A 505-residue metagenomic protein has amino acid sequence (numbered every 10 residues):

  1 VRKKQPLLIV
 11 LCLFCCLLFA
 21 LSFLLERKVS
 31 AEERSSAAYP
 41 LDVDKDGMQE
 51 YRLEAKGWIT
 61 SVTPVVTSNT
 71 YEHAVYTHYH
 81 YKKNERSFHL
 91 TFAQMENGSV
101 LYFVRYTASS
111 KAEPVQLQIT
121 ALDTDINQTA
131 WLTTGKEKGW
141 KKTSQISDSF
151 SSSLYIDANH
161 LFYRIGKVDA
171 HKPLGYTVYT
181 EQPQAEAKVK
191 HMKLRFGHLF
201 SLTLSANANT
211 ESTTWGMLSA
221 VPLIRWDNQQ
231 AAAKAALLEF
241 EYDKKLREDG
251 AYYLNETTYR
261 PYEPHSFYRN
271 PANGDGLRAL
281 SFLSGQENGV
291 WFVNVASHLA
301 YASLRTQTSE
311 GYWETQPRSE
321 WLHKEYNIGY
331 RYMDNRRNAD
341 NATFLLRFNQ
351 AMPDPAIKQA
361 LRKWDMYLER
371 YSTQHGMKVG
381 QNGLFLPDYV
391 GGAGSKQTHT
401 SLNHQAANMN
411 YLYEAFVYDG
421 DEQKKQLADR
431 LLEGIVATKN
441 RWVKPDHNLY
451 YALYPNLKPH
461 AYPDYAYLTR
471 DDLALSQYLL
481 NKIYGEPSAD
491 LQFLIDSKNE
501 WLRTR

Functional and structural regions predicted by a protein language model:
V1-C12: N-terminal Sec-pathway targeting helices
L11-A20: Hydrophobic membrane-insertion alpha-helices, especially the h-region of bacterial N-terminal signal peptides
A20-E32: Sec-dependent signal peptide cleavage junction
E32-T308, Y312, A356: Carbohydrate-recognition beta-sandwich/jelly-roll modules in extracellular/periplasmic carbohydrate-active proteins
A235-S266, V293-T315, P355-N382, Q423-L449 (+1 more regions): Long, well-ordered core segments of solenoidal/helical folds
E248-Y268, Y312-D334, M377-S401, P445-D472: Carbohydrate-binding/catalytic loop surfaces
H265-G285, R331-Q350, Q397-F416, P459-N481: Well-ordered alpha-helical segments within folded domains of soluble proteins
E310-W364, Y371: Acidic/His-rich structured neighborhood in mature extracellular/periplasmic domains
